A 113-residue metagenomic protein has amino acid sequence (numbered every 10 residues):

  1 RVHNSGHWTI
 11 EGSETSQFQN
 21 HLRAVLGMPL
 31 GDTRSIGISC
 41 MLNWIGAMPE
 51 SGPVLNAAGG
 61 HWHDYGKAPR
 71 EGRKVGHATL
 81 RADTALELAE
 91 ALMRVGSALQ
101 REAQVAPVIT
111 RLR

Functional and structural regions predicted by a protein language model:
R1-A47: Active-site "cap" helix and flanking loop/linker of ATP-utilizing ligase/carboxylase catalytic domains
N4, T15-F18, G59-D64, R81-T84 (+1 more regions): Short, low-complexity, polar/charged sequence segments that are solvent-exposed and flexible
N4, V25, D64, R70 (+1 more regions): Short glycine/serine/threonine-biased micro-segments
G6, E50, L86-L88: Residue-level signal for secondary-structure boundary sites
I10, T33-R34, V54, E90 (+1 more regions): Short linear functional motifs in flexible/disordered or boundary regions
Q19, C40-L42, G60, G76 (+1 more regions): A generic structural signal for well-ordered alpha-helical surface patches
S35-R70: Glycine-rich active-site loop/lid that clamps phosphate-bearing ligands
K67-R113: Generic C-terminus detector
